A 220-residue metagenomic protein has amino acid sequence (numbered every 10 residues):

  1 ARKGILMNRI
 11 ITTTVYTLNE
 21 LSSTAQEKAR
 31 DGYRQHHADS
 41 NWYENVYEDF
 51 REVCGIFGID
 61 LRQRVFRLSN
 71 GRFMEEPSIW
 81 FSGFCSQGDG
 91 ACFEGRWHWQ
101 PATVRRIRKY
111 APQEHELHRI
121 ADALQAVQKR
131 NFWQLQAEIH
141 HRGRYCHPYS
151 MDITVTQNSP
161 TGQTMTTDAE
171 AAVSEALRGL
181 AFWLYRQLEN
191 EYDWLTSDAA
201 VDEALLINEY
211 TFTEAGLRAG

Functional and structural regions predicted by a protein language model:
G4-G220: Alpha-helical propensity feature that highlights long, continuous alpha-helices across diverse contexts
